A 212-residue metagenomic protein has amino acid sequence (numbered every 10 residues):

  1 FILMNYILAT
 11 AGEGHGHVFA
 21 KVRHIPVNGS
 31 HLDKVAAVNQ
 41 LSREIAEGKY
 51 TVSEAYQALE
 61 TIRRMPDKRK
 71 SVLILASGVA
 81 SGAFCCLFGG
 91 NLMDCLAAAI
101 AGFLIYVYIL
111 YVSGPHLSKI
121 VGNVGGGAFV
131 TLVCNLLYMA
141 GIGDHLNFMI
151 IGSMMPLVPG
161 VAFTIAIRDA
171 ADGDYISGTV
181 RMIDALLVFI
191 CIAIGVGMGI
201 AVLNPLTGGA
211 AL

Functional and structural regions predicted by a protein language model:
F1-Y50: Soluble N-terminal domains of membrane-associated systems
P26, V121, I151: Conserved short-loop catalytic and cofactor-binding motifs
S30, E47, T51, L96 (+5 more regions): Catalytic cores of large soluble enzymes that bind and process phosphate-bearing ligands
H31-D94: Hydrophobic alpha-helical hairpins/lids featuring a short glycine-rich hinge
A37-E44, A58-T61, V107, L132 (+4 more regions): Alpha-helical scaffold segments in soluble metabolic enzymes
I62, I105-H116, T164-S177: C-terminal ends of transmembrane helices
D67-N147, P159: Core alpha-helical transmembrane segments of integral membrane proteins
M139-L212: Generic detector of multi-pass transmembrane helix bundles and their immediately adjacent loops in polytopic membrane
